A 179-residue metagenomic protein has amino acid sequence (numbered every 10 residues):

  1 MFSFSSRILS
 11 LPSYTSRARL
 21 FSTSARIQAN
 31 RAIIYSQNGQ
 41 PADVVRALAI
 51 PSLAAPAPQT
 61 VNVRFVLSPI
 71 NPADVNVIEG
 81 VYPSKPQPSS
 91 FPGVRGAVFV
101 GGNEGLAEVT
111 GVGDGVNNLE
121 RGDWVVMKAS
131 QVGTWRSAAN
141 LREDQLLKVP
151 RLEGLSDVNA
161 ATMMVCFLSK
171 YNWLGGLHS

Functional and structural regions predicted by a protein language model:
M1-N30: N-terminal mitochondrial targeting presequence
A32, F65, K170: Terminal peptide-recognition signature
I34-Q37, E79: Residue-level signal for short segments within beta-strands and strand-turn junctions of well-structured beta-sheet
G39-A47, P72-D74, N117: Short N-terminal binding/cap micro-motifs at the start of the first secondary-structure element
A47-I50, A138-N140: Well-ordered beta-strand positions in beta-sheet-rich domains
P51-N71, E79-G133: Glycine-rich beta-strand-centered segment in the early N-terminal region that forms part of a ligand/cofactor-binding
N76, F91-A97, N103, W124-S179: NAD(P)H dinucleotide-binding glycine-rich loop of Rossmann-like/cofactor-binding domains, especially the beta1-alpha1
